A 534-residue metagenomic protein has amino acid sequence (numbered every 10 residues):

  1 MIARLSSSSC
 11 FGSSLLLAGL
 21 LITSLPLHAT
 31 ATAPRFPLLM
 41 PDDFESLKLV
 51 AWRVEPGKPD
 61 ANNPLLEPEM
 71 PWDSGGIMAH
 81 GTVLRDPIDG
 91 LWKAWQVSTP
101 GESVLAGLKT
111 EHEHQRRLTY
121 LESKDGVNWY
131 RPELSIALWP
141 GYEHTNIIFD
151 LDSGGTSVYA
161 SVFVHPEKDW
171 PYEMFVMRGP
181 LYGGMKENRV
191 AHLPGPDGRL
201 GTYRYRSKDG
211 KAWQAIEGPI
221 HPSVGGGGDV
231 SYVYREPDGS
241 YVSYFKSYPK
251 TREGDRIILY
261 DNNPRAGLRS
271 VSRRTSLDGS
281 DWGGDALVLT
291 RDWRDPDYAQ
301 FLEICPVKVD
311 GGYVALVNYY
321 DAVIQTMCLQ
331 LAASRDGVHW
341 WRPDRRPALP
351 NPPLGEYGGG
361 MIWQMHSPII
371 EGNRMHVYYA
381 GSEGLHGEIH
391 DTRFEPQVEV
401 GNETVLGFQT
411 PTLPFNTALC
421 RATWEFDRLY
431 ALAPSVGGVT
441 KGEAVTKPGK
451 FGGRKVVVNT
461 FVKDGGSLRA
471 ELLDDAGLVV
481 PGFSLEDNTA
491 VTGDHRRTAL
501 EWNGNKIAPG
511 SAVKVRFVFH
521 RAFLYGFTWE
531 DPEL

Functional and structural regions predicted by a protein language model:
M1, A18, I22, V405-L406: Charged, low-complexity surface segments at secondary-structure and domain boundaries
M1-L16: Bacterial N-terminal signal peptides that target proteins for export
L5, L25-P26, K506: Intrinsically disordered, low-complexity repeat segments enriched in small/polar residues
G12-P26: Bacterial N-terminal signal peptides
A29-L534: Carbohydrate-active catalytic/glycan-binding domains of CAZyme proteins, especially the secreted or lumenal ectodomains
